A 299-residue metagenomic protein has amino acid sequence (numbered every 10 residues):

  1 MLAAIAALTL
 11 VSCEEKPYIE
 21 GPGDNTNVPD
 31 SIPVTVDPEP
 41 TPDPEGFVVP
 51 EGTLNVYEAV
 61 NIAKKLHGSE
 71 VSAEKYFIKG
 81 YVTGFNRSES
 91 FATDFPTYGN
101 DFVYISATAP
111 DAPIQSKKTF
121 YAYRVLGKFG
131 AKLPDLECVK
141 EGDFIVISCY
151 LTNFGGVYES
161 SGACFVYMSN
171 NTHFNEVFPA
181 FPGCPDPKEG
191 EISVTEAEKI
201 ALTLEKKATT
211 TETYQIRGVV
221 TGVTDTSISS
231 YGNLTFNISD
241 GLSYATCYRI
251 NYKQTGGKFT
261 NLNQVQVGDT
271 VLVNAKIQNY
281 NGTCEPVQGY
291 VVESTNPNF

Functional and structural regions predicted by a protein language model:
T9-S12: C-terminal motif of bacterial Sec signal peptides marking the signal peptidase cleavage site
E14-F299: OB-fold single-stranded nucleic acid-binding module
